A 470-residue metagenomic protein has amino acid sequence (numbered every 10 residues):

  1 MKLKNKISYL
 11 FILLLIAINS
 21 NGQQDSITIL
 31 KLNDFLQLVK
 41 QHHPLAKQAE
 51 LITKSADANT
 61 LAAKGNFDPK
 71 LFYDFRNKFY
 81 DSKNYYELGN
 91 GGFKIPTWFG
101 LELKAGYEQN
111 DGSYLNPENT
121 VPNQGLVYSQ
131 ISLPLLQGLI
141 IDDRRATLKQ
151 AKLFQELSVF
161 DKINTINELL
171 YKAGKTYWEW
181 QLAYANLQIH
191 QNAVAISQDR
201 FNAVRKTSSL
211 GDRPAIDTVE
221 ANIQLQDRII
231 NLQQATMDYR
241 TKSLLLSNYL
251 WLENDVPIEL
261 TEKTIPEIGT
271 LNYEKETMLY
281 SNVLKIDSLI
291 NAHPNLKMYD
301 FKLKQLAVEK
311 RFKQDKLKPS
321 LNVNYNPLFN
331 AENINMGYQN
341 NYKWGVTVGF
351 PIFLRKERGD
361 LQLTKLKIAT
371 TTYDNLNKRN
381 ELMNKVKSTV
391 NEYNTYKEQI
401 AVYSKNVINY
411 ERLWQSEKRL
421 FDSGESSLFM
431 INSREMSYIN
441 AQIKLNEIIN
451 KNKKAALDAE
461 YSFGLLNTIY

Functional and structural regions predicted by a protein language model:
M1-H43, E50, K54, S113 (+4 more regions): Terminal intrinsically disordered/low-complexity segments used for targeting and assembly
N5, V159-K285, E392, Y396 (+3 more regions): Periplasmic alpha-helical coiled-coil/stalk elements that build and connect Gram-negative outer-membrane
Q23, R76-Y80, A221-Q226: Conserved short loop/turn motifs at secondary-structure junctions
L36, Q48-A49, T53-A63, T165-H190 (+6 more regions): Amphipathic alpha-helical coiled-coil segments
Q37-L136, Y171, L245-D255, I286-G359 (+2 more regions): A small-residue-enriched
K47-L51, K64, W98-Q124, L136-D161 (+8 more regions): Sec/SRP-type N-terminal targeting helices
N84-Y85, G89-N90, E108, Y114-L115 (+11 more regions): Outer-membrane beta-barrel domain signature
S129, F160, A195, D199-N202 (+4 more regions): Generic structural signal for well-ordered, non-membrane alpha-helices
